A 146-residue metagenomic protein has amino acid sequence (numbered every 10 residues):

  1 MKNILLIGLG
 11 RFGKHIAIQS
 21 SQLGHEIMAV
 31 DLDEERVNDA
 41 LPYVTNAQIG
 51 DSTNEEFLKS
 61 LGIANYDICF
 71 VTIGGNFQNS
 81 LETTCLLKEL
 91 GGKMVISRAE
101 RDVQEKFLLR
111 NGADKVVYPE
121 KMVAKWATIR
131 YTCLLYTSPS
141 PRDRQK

Functional and structural regions predicted by a protein language model:
N3-L5: Beta1/beta-strand and adjacent pyrophosphate-binding region of the FAD-binding site in flavoprotein oxidoreductases
L9: Glycine-rich Rossmann-fold phosphate-binding loop(s) that bind the pyrophosphate of adenine dinucleotide cofactors
G13: N-terminal Rossmann-fold NAD(P) dinucleotide-binding loop
S20: Aromatic pocket-lining residues of Rossmann-like dinucleotide-binding sites
E26-I27: Short beta-strand element of Class I
D31: Conserved acidic E/D residue at the C-terminus of a beta-strand in Rossmann-like folds
D39-A127: Phosphate-bearing ligand-interacting subdomains that bind or position ATP/ADP/UDP/GDP/NAD(P) or nucleotide-linked
Y136-D143: Conserved small/polar residues in nucleotide/adenosyl-binding loops
